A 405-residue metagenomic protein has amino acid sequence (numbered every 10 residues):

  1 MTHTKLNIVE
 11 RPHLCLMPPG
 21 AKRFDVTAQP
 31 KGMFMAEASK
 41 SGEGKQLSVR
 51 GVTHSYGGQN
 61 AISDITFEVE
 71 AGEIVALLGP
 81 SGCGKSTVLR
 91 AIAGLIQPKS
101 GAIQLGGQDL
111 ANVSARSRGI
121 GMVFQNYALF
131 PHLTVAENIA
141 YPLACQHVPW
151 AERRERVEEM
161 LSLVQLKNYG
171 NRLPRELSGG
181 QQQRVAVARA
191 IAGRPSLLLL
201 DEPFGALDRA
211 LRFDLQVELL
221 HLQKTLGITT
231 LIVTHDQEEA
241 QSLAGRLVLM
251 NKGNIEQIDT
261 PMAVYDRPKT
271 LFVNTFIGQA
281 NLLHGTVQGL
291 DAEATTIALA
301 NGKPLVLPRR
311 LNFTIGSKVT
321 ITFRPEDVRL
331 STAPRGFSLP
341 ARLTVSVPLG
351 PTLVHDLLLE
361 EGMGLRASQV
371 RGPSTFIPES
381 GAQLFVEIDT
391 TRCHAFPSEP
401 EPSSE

Functional and structural regions predicted by a protein language model:
L14, K22, T27-A28, A280 (+1 more regions): Non-catalytic connector elements of ABC transporters
I74, A115-G121, Q125, L129-T275: ABC ATPase nucleotide-binding domains
L78-P80: The feature captures the beta-strand-to-loop junction immediately N-terminal to the Walker
A93: Helix-to-loop junction immediately C-terminal to a conserved catalytic motif
K99-A102, E152, K252, H284: Conserved coupling/switch loops of ABC nucleotide-binding domains, chiefly the family-specific signature
G101-D109: Conserved ABC transporter NBD signature motif
